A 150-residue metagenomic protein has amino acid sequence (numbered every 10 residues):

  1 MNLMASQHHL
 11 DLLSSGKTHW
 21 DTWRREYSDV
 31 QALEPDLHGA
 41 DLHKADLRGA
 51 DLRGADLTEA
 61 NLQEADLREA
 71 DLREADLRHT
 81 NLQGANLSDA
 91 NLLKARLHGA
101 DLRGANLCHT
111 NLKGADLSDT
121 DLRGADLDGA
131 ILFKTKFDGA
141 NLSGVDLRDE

Functional and structural regions predicted by a protein language model:
M1-L3: Short, Lys/Arg-enriched N-terminal segments with co-localized hydrophobic residues within the first ~10-30 amino acids
D11, H19, R25-E150: Tandem repeat scaffolds
G16: Extracytosolic helix-loop segments that constitute the early lumenal/periplasmic catalytic or substrate-binding loops
